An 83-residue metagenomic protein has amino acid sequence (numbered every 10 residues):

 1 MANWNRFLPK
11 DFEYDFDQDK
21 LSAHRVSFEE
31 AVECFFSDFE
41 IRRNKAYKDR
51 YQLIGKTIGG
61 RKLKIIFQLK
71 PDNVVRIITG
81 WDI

Functional and structural regions predicted by a protein language model:
M1-I83: Ribonuclease/tRNase effector modules and their secretory precursors
